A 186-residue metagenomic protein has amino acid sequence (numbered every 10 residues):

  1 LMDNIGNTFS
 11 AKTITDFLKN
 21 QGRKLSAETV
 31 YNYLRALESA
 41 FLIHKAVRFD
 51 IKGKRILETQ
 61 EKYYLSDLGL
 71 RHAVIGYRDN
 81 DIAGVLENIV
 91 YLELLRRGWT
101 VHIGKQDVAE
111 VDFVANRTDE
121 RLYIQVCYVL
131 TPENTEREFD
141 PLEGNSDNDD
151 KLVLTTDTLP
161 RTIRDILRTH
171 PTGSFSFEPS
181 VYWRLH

Functional and structural regions predicted by a protein language model:
L1-R121: Accessory nucleic acid-recognition modules appended to NTPase machines
Y64, I124, L152-L154, R168-H170: Hydrophobic/aromatic beta-strand patches that form the interior of the parallel beta-sheet core in alpha/beta enzyme
Q106, N148-D165: Nucleic-acid nuclease catalytic cores
V111-D112, P132-N134, P160-I163: Short active-site-adjacent structural elements
E120-T131: Active-site ExK catalytic segment of metal-dependent nucleases
L130-D140: Active-site-adjacent loop/helix micro-motif of nuclease/hydrolase catalytic cores
D140-D149: Arginine/glycine-rich "motif VI" loop of SF2 helicases in the C-terminal RecA-like domain
T158-H186: Domain-level recognition of nuclease-like catalytic cores that cleave nucleotide substrates
